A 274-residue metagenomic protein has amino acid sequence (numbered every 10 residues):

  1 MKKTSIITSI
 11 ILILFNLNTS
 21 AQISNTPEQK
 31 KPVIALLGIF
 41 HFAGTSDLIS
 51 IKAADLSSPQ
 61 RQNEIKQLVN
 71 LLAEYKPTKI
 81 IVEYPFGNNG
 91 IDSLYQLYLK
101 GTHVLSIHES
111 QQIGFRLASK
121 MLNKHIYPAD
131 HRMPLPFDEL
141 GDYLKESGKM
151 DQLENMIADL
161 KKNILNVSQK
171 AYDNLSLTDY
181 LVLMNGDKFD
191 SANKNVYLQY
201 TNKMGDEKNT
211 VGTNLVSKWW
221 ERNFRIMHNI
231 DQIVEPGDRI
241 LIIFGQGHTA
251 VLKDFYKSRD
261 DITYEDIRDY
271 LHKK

Functional and structural regions predicted by a protein language model:
M1-E28: Bacterial Sec-dependent N-terminal signal peptides
Q29-G38: N-terminal regions that are enriched for targeting/export leaders and immediately downstream pro/stem segments
H41-R61: Acidic/histidine-rich helix-loop elements that form or flank divalent-metal/phosphate-binding sites at the catalytic
A43-T45, N88-D92, L135-D138, T249-L252: Short catalytic/ligand-binding loop motif for oxyanion handling, primarily in non-cytosolic enzymes, centered on
P59-V69, L99: N-terminal post-signal-peptidase region of extra-cytosolic proteins
K76-V82: Proline-aspartate-enriched helix->loop->beta-strand connector
L94-E235: Hydrophobic, often amphipathic alpha-helical segments used for membrane interaction and targeting
V216-K274: A cross-kingdom marker for long, charged
